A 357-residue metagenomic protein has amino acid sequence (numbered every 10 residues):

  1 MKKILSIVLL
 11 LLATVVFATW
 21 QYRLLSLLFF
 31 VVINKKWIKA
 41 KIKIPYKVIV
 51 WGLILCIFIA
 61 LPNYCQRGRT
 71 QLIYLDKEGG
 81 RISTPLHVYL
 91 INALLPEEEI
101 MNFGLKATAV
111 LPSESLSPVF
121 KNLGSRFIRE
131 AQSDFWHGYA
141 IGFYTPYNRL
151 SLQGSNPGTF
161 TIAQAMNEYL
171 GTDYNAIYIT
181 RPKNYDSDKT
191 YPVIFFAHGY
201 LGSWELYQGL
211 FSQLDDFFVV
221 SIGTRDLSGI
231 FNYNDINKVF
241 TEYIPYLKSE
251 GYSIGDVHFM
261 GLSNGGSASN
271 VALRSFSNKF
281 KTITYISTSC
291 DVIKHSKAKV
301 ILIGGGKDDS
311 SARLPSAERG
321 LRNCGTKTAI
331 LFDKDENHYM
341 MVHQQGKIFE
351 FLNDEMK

Functional and structural regions predicted by a protein language model:
W20-Y22, L27-I33, I38-T190: A domain-start/cap signature at the N-terminus of enzymes
F29-F30, P62-Q66, G104, L314-P315 (+1 more regions): C-terminal catalytic histidine-bearing segment of alpha/beta-hydrolase fold enzymes
N184-K189, N232-S263: Gly/Ser-rich "nucleophile elbow"/oxyanion-hole loop immediately N-terminal to the catalytic nucleophile in hydrolases
D188-G199: Short beta-strand element of the alpha/beta-hydrolase
E205-S221: Short amphipathic alpha-helix adjacent to the substrate-entry channel of hydrolases
D256-K297: Primarily recognizes the serine-hydrolase "nucleophile elbow" in alpha/beta-hydrolase and SGNH/GDSL folds
I301-G305: Short beta-strand/loop motif that positions the catalytic acidic residue of the alpha/beta-hydrolase fold
